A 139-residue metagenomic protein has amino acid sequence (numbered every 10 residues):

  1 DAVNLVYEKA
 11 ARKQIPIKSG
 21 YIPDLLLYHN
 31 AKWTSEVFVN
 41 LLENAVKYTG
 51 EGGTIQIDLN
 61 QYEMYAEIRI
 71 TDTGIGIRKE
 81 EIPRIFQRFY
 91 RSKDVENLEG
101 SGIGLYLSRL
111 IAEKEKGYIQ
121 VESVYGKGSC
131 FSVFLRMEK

Functional and structural regions predicted by a protein language model:
A11, P16-L26: Conserved catalytic submotifs in the C-terminal HATPase_c
A45-V46: Short helix-loop "hinge" at the ATP-lid/N-box region of the Bergerat-fold HATPase_c
G52-M64: Short beta-strand/loop element within the Bergerat-fold HATPase_c
D72: Acidic ATP/Mg2+-coordinating residue in the GHKL
I77-F89: Short conserved segment of the HATPase_c
G104, S108: Short alpha-helical Gxxx[C/S/T] motif in the catalytic ATP-binding
K116-G117: Conserved glycine-rich
